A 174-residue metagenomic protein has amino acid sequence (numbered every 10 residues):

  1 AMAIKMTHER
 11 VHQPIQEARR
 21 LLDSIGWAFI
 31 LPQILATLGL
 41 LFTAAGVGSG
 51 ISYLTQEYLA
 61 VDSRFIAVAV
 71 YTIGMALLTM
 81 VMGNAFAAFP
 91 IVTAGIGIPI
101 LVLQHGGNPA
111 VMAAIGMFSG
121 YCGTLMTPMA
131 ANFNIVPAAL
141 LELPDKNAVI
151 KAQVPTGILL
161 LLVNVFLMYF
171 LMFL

Functional and structural regions predicted by a protein language model:
A1-M6, F29-I34, A69, I73 (+1 more regions): Hydrophobic mid-bilayer segments of alpha-helices in multi-pass membrane transport proteins, especially secondary
Q13-V47: Core transmembrane alpha-helical segments of multi-pass membrane transporters/permeases
G46-F65: Membrane-interface interhelical connector segments
L59-P99: Hydrophobic alpha-helical transmembrane segments of multi-pass integral membrane proteins, predominantly secondary
I66-L78, H105-M126: Alpha-helical transmembrane segments of multi-pass membrane proteins
A87-I100, A130-E142: Re-entrant/interfacial helical elements at transmembrane boundaries that shape and gate the permeation pathway
G120-L174: Juxtamembrane and boundary regions of transmembrane helices in multi-pass small-molecule transporters and channels
